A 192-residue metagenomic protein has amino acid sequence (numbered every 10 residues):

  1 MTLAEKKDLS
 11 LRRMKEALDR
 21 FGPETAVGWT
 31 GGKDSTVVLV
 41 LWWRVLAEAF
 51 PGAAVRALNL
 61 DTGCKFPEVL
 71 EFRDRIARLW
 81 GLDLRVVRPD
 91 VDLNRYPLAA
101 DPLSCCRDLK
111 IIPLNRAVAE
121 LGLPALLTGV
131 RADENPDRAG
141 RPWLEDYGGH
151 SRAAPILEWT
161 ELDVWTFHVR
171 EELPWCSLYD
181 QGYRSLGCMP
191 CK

Functional and structural regions predicted by a protein language model:
M1-K192: Nucleotide-activated chemistry modules centered on ATP-dependent adenylation/adenylyltransferase
